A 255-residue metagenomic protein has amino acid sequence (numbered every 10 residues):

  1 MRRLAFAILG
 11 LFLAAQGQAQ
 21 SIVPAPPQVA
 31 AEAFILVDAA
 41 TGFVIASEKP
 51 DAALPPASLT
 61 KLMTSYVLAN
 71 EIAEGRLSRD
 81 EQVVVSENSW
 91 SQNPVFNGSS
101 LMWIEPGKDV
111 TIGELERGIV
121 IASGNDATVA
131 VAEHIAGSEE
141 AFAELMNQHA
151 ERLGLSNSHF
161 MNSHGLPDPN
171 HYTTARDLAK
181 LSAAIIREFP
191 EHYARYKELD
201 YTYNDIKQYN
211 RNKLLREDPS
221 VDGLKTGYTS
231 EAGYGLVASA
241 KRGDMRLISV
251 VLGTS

Functional and structural regions predicted by a protein language model:
A5-A14: Bacterial N-terminal signal peptides
L13, V23-A25, I72, T229 (+1 more regions): Residues embedded in well-ordered secondary-structure elements
A14-G17, Q82, E114, Y234 (+1 more regions): Residue-level recognition of conserved structural "scaffold" positions that shape functional pockets and channels
A19-R176, I186: Active-site-adjacent loops and short helices of periplasmic peptidoglycan-processing enzymes
L155-H159, S163-S255: Domain-terminus/edge residues, biased toward the C-terminal soluble/receptor-binding domains of extracytoplasmic
